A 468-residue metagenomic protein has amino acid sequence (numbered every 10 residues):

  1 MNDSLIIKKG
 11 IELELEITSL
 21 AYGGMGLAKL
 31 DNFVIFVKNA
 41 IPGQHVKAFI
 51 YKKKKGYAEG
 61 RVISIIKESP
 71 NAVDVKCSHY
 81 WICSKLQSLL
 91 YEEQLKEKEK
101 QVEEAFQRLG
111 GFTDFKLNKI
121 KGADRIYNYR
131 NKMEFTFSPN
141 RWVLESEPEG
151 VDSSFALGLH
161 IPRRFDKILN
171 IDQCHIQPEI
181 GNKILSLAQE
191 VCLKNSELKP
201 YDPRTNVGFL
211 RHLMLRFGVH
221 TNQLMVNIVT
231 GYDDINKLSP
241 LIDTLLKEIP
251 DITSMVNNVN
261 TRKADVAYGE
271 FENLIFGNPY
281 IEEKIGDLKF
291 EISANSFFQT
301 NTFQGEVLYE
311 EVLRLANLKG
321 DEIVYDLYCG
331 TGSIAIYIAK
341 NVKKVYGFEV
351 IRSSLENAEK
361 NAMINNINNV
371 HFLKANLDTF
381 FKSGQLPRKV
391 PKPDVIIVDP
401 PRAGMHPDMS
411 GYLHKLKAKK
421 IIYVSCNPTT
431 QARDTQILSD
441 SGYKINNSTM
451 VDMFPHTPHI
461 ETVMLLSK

Functional and structural regions predicted by a protein language model:
M1-H79, H371: Terminal RNA-binding accessory module
N2-E16, Y22, D233-K468: Rossmann-like S-adenosyl-L-methionine
G26-D31, L157-I161, N227-V229: Short, acidic/hydrophobic/Gly-rich beta-strand patch recurrent on exposed beta strands that often constitutes part
I63-D74, Y80-K199: Extended interfacial segments that mediate partner engagement and assembly in macromolecular machines
Y127-N131, N222, P458-H459: A short, glycine/Asx- and small/polar-enriched loop/turn that sits immediately N-terminal to a beta-strand
D166-F209, Y232-V256: Internal alpha/beta scaffold segment
R216-G218: Structural signature of eukaryotic scaffold interfaces centered on beta-propeller domains
